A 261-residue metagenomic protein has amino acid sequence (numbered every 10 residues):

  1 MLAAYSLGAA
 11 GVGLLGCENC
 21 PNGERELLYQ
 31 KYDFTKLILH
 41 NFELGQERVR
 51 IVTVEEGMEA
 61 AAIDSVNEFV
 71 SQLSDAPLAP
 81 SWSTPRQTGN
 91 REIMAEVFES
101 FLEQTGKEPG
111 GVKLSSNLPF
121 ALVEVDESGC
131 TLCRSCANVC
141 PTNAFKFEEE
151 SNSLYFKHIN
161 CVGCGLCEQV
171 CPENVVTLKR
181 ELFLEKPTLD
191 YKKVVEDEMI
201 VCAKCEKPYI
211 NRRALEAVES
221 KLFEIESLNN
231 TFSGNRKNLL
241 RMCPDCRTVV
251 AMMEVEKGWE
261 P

Functional and structural regions predicted by a protein language model:
M1-A60: Cofactor-cradling patches in redox/metallo enzymes
A10-G13, S153, K257: Beta-sheet entry/capping signal
V12, G234-N238: Immediate flanking context of iron-sulfur cluster ligation sites
E26-Q30, C161-G163, Y191-V195: Short low-complexity, flexible loop/linker segments enriched in glycine and/or proline with clustered acidic
H40, L44-E148, T177-A217, F223 (+1 more regions): Ferredoxin-type iron-sulfur electron-transfer modules and their immediate structural context
A144-L178: Acidic (E/D-rich), amphipathic helical modules within compact regulatory domains
E260-P261: A composition-biased, non-transmembrane "mature-region" signal
